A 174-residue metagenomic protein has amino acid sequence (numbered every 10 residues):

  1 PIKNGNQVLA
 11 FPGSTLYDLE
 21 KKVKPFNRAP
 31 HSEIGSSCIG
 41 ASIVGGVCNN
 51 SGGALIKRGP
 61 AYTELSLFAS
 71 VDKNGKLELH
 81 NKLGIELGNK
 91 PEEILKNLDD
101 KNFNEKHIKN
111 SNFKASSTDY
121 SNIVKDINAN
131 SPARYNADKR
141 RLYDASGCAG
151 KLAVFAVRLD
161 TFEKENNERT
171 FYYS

Functional and structural regions predicted by a protein language model:
P1-I43: Anion-binding (especially nucleotide phosphate/pyrophosphate-binding) glycine-rich loop and adjoining beta-alpha core
E33, C38-S174: FAD-binding subdomain of flavoenzyme oxidoreductases
